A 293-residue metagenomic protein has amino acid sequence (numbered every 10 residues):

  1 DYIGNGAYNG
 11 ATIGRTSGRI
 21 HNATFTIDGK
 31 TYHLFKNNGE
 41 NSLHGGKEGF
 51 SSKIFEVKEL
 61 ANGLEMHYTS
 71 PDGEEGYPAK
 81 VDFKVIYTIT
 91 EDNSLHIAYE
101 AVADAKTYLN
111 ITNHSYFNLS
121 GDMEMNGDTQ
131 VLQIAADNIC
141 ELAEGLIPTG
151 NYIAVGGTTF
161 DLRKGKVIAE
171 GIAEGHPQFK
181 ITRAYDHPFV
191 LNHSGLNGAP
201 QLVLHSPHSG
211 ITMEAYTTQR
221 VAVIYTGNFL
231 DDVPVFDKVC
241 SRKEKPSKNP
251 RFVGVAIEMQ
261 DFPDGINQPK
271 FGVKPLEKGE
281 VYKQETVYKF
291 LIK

Functional and structural regions predicted by a protein language model:
D1-K293: An exposed, glycine/acidic-rich loop-and-rim segment of catalytic or binding clefts
